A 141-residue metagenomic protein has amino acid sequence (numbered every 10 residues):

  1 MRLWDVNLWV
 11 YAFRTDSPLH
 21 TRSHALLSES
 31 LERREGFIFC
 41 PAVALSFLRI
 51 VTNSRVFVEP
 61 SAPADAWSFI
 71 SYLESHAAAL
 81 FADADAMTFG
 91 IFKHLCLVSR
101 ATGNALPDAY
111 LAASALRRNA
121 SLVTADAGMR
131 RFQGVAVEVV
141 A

Functional and structural regions predicted by a protein language model:
M1, M87, A112-A141: Acidic, PIN/NYN-like endoribonuclease modules and their adjacent C-terminal/linker elements
M1-F39, S54-S68, R118: Short, well-structured N-terminal submotif of metal-dependent ribonuclease cores
R2, G36-I38, L73-F81: Short loop->beta-strand "edge-of-pocket" segments that line small-molecule binding or catalytic clefts across diverse
D5, C40, G103-A105, D126 (+1 more regions): Histidine- and aromatic-rich ligand-binding microenvironments
E29-S30, L73, L95, S114: Hydrophobic helix-cap positions at the C-terminus of alpha-helices in RecA-like/P-loop ATPase nucleotide-binding cores
S54-V58, S99-R100, V139-A141: Short, hinge-like loop/turn segments at secondary-structure boundaries
A78-V123: Active-site neighborhoods of divalent-metal-dependent phosphate/nucleic-acid chemistry enzymes
